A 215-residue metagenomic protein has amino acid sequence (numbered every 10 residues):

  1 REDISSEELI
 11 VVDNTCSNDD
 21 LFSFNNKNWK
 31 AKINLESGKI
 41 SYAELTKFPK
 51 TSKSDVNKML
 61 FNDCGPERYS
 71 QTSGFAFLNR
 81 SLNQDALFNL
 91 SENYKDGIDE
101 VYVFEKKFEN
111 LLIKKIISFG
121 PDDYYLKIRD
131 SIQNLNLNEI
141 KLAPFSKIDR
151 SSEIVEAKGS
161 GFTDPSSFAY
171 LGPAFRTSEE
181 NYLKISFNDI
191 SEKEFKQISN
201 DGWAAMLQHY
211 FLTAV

Functional and structural regions predicted by a protein language model:
R1-E2: Subset of Sec-pathway N-terminal targeting signals
S6-E7, N14-V215: Soluble non-transmembrane domains of integral membrane proteins
